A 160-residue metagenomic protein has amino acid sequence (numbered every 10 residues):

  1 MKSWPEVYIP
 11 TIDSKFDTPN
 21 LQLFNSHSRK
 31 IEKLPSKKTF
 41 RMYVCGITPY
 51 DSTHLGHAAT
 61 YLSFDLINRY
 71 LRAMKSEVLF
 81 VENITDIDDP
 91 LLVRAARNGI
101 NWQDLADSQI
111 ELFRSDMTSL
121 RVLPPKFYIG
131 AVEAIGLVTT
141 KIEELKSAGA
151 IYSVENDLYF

Functional and structural regions predicted by a protein language model:
M1-F160: NTP-dependent nucleotidyl-transfer catalytic core
